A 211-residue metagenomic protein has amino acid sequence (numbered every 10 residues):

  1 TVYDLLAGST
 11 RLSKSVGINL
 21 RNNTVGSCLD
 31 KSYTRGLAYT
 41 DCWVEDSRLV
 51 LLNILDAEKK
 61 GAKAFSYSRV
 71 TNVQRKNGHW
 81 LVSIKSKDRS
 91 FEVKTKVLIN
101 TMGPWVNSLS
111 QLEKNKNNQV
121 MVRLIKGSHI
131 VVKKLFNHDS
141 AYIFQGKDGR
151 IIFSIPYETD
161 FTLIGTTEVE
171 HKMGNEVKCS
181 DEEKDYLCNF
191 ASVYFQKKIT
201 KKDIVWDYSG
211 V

Functional and structural regions predicted by a protein language model:
T1-V25: Dinucleotide-binding Rossmann-like beta1-alpha1 core, especially the glycine-rich loop that anchors the ADP
L20-K60, L81, V93, T167-N175: Helix-loop-beta segment of a Rossmann-like dinucleotide-binding subdomain
T40, S83-K87, K133: A generic structural motif
K63, N72, K94, I151-S154: Short, surface-exposed charged micro-motifs
K63-F65, V205: General small-molecule cofactor/ligand-binding pocket signal
S66-L81: A conserved short coil-to-beta-strand element within the FAD-binding core of flavoproteins
V70, N100-V211: Active-site substrate-recognition segment that forms the wall of the catalytic cavity or substrate channel
D88-V97, T101: Core beta-strand elements of the Rossmann-like FAD/NAD(P) dinucleotide-binding domain in flavoenzyme oxidoreductases
